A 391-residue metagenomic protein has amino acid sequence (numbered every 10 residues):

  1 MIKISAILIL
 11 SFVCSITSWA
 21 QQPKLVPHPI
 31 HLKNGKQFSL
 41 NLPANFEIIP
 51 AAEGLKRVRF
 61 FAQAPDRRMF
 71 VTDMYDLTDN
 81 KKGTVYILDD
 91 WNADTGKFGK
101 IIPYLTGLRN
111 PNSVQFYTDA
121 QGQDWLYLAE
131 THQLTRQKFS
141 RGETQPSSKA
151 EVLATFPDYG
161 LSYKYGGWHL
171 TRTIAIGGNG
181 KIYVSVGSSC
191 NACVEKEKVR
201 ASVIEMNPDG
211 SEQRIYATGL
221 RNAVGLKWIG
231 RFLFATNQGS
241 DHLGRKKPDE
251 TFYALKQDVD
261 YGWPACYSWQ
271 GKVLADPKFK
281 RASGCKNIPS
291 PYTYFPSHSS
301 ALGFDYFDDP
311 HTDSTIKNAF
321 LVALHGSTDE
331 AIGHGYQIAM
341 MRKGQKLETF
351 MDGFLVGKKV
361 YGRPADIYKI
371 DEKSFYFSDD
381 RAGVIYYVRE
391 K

Functional and structural regions predicted by a protein language model:
Q21-A44, T171, S188-N191, A201 (+8 more regions): Beta-propeller domain segments
V26-K33, I49-T78, S299-Y306, V322: Beta-strand-rich domains and repeat architectures in extracellular enzymes and scaffolds, especially beta-propellers
A51-G54, P103-R109, A154-D158, S162-G166 (+3 more regions): Surface loop/turn motifs at the tips and blade-to-blade linkers of beta-strand repeat domains
A52, A62, Q115, A175 (+3 more regions): Conserved beta-strand position repeated across blades of beta-propeller domains
R68-T72, G122-L128, K181-S185, F232-T236 (+2 more regions): Conserved beta-propeller blade signature
K81-D119: Blade-loop segments of beta-propeller domains
L88-G96, Q137-Q145, K256-Y261, M340-G344 (+1 more regions): Short loop/turn segments immediately following beta-strands, especially the blade-tip and inter-blade linker loops
L105-P111, Q115-Y117, E130-I176: Asp-box/WD-like beta-propeller blade repeats and closely related beta-sheet repeat scaffolds
